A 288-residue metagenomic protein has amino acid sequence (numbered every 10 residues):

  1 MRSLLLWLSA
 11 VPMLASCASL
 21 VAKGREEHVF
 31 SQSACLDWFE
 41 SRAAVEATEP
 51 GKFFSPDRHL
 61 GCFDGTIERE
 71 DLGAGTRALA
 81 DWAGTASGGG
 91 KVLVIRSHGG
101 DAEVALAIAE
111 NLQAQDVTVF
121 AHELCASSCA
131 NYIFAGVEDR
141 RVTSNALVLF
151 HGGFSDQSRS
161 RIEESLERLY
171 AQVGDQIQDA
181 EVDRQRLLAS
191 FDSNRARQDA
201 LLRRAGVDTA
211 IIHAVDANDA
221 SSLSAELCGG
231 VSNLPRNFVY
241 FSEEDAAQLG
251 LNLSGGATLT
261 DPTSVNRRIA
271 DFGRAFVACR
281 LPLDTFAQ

Functional and structural regions predicted by a protein language model:
M1-L4: Positively charged n-region of N-terminal signal peptides that target proteins for export
W7-A15: Bacterial N-terminal signal peptides
A18-L20: Bacterial signal peptide processing site
G24-G75: STAS-typified acidic loop motif
S87-V104, T118-L124: Short, glycine-/small-residue-enriched flexible loop/hinge segments at domain edges that mediate gating
A102-A109, Q113: Membrane-embedded segments
Q113-Q157: Glycine-rich beta-to-alpha active-site loop
R161-A278, P282-T285: Charged, glycine-interspersed solvent-exposed loop segments at helix/strand-loop junctions that cap or gate access
